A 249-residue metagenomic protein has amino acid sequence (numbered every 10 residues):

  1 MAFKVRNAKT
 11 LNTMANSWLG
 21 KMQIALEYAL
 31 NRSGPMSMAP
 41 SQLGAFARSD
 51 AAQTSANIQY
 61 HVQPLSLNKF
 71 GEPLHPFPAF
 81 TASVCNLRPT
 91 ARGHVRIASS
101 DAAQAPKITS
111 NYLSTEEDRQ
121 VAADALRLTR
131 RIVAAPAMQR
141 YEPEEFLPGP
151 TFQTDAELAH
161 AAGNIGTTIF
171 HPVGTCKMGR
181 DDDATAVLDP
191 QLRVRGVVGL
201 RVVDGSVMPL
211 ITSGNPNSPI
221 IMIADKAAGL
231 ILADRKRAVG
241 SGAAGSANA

Functional and structural regions predicted by a protein language model:
M1-P76, R131-P136, Q153-A156, H160 (+4 more regions): Mid-to-C-terminal "cap/lid" subdomains and adjacent gly/pro-rich loops that border and regulate access to redox
A2, F46, R96, K177 (+2 more regions): Structured core elements
A8, A52, L65-L67, L87-P89 (+5 more regions): Short, glycine-/Ser/Thr-/acidic-enriched flexible segments
P40, E117-D124, L128, Q153 (+4 more regions): Generic recognition of stable, solvent-exposed alpha-helical segments in well-folded globular domains
G44-D50, I58, Q63-F70, F77-E144: C-terminal segments that line or cap access tunnels to active or ligand-binding sites in enzymes and enzyme-associated
Q59-K69, P76-S83, P136-I211, N217 (+1 more regions): A glycine-rich dinucleotide-binding beta-alpha-beta segment and adjacent secondary-structure elements that constitute
G93-V95, A105-I108, V187-D189, L210-G214: Cytochrome P450 core scaffold surrounding the K-helix E-X-X-R motif and the conserved "meander" helix-loop region
I211-I231: A conserved FAD-binding loop/helix module that cradles the flavin
